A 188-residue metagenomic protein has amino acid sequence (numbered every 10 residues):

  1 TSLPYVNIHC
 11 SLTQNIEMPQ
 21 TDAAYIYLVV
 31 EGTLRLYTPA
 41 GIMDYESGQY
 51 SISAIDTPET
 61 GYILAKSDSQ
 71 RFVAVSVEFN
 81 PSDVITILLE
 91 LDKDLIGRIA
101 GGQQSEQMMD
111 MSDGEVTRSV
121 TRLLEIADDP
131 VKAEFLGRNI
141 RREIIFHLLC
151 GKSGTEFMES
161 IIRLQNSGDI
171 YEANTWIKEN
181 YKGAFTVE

Functional and structural regions predicted by a protein language model:
S2-G97: N-terminal regulatory/effector-sensing and dimerization cores that precede helix-turn-helix DNA-binding domains
M43, V131-L136: Short, solvent-exposed positions on alpha-helices
S67, A100-G101, T155-F157: Short glycine/proline- and charge-enriched loop/turn segments that cap or connect secondary-structure elements
L89-R118: Aromatic/histidine-rich interaction motifs
D110-E125, G137-R141, I145-L149, F157-V187: A short, Lys/Arg-enriched amphipathic alpha-helix from helix-turn-helix/homeodomain DNA-binding modules
